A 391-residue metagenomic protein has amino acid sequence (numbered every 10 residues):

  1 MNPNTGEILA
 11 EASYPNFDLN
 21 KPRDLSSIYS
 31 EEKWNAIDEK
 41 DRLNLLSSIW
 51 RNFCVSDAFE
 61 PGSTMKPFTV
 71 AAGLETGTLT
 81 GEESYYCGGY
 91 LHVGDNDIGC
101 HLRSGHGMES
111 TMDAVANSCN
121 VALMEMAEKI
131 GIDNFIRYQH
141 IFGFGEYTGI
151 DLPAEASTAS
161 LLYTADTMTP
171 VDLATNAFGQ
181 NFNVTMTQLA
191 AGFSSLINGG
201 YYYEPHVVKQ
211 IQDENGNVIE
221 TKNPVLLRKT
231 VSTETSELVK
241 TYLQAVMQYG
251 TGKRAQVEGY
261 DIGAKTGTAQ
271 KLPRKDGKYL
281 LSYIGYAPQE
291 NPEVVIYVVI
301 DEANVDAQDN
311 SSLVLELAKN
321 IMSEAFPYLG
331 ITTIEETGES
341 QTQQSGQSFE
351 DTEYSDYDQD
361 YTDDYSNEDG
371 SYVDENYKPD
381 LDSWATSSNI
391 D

Functional and structural regions predicted by a protein language model:
N2-T64, F68-I300, D369, D374 (+1 more regions): Beta-lactam-recognizing serine transpeptidase/beta-lactamase-like catalytic domain environment
D38-L43, E125-G131, A303, P327-Y328 (+1 more regions): Noncatalytic linker/hinge segments flanking ATPase motor cores
V218-N223, L315-S387: Short, gly/Ser/Thr-rich active-site loops of penicillin-recognizing serine hydrolases
T233, E237, S312-N320: Short, well-ordered alpha-helical segments
E293, V305-A307, Y328: Intrinsically disordered, low-complexity acidic/polar segments
E302-L313: A short acidic/glycine-rich loop-to-helix N-cap element
